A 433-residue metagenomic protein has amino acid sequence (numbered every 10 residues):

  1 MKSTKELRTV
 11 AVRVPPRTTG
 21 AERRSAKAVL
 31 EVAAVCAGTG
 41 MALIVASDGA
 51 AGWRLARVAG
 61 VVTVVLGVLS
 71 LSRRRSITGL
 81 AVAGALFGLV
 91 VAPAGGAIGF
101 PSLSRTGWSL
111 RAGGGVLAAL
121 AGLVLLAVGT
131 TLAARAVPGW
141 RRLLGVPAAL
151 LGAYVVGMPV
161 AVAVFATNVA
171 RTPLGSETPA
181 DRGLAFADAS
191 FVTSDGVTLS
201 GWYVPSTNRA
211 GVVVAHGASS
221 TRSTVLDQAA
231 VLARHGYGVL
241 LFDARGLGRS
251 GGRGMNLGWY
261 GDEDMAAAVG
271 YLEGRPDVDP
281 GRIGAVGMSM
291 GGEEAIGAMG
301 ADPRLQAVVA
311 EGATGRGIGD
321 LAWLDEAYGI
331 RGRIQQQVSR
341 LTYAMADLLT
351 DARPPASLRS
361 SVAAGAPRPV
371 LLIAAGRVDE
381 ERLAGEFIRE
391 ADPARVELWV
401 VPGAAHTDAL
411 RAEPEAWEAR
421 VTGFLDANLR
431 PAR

Functional and structural regions predicted by a protein language model:
T4, V35-V62, R142-V192: An N-terminal hydrophobic leader/cap segment in hydrolases
L80-A133: Membrane-embedded alpha-helical segments of integral membrane proteins
A170, A298-D351, S361-A363, R368-P369 (+2 more regions): Hydrolase active-site cap/lid region
F191, S200-W202, S220, M345-L425 (+1 more regions): Serine-hydrolase catalytic core
R209-G217: Short beta-strand element of the alpha/beta-hydrolase
A218-V231, A244, G251, L383: The serine-hydrolase catalytic nucleophile loop
T224, M255-P276: Alpha/beta-hydrolase active-site loop
P276-S289: Alpha/beta-hydrolase fold nucleophile elbow
